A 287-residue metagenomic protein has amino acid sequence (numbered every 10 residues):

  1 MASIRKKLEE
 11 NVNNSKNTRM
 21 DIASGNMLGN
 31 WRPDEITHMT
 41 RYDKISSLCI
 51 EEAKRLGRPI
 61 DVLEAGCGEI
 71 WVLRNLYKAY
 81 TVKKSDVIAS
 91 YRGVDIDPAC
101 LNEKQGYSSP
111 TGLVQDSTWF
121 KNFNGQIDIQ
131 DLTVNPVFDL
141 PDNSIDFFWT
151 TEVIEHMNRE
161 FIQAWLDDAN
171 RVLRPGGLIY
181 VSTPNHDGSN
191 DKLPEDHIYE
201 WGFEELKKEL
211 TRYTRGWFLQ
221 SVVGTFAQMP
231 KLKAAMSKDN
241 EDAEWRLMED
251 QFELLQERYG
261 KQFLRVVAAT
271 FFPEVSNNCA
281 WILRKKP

Functional and structural regions predicted by a protein language model:
M1-N143, F147-W149, E160-L166, E274-A280: Conserved N-terminal segment of class I S-adenosyl-L-methionine
N102, G188-L193: A short acidic, helix-capping loop that chelates divalent metal ions and anchors anionic groups
E152-H156: Short catalytic micro-motifs in class I SAM-dependent methyltransferases
Q163-P175: A short glycine-rich, Lys/Arg-flanked "PGG" loop and its adjoining helix->strand segment in the class I
G176-T183: Conserved beta-strand signature within the Rossmann-like core of class I S-adenosyl-L-methionine
Y180, G224-P287: A C-terminal cap/extension of S-adenosyl-L-methionine-dependent methyltransferases that defines the acceptor-substrate
D191-K208: Acceptor-substrate binding/catalytic loop of class I
K207-T225, Y259: A SAM-dependent methyltransferase catalytic signature shared across enzymes that methylate proteins
